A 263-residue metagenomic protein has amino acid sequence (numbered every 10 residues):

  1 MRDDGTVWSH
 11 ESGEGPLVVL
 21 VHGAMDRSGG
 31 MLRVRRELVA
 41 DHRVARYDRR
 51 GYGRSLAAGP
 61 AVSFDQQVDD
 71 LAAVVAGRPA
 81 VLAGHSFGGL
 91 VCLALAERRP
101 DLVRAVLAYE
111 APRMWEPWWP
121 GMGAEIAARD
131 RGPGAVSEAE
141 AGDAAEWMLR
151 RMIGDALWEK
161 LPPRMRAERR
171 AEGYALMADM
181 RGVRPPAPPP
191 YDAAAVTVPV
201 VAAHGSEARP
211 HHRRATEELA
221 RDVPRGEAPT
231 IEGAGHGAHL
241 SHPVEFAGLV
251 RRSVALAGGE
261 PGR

Functional and structural regions predicted by a protein language model:
G5-A57: Conserved HGGG/HGGXW glycine-rich cap/lid loop of the alpha/beta-hydrolase fold
V19-G23, H85, H204: The conserved beta1-alpha1 loop
R33-R36, A45-A83, F87, G248: Active-site loop/oxyanion-hole signature of alpha/beta-hydrolase fold enzymes
D48-G53, P112, A234-G235: Short beta-to-alpha linker loops that shape the active-site pocket of alpha/beta-hydrolase fold enzymes
L93-E97, L102-V136, K160: Flexible "cap/lid" loop of the alpha/beta hydrolase fold
A139-M180, R184: Conserved alpha/beta-hydrolase catalytic His-Asp/Glu region
E168-R221, T230: Conserved serine/cysteine hydrolase catalytic core
I231-V244: Catalytic histidine-centered segment of alpha/beta-hydrolase-like enzymes
